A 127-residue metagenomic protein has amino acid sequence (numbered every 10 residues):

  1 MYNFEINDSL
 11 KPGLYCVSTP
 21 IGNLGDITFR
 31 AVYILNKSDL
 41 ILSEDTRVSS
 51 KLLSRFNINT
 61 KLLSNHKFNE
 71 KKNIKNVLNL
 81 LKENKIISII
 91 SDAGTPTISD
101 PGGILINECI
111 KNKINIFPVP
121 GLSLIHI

Functional and structural regions predicted by a protein language model:
Y2-F68: Glycine-rich, flexible N-terminal cofactor/catalytic loop recognition
L14, K85-I87: Loop/turn-to-beta-strand initiation segments
I21-L24, D92-P96: Short glycine-rich anion-binding loops that position phosphate/pyrophosphate groups of nucleotides and phosphorylated
V32-Y33, L78-N79, G103-N107: Alpha-helical segments flanking ligand/cofactor-binding loops in enzyme cores
N69-V77: Glycine-rich, highly charged phosphate/nucleotide-binding loops
T97-K113: Short Gly/Thr/Asp-enriched flexible loops that form oxyanion-binding sites at enzyme active sites
I125-I127: Conserved small/polar residues in nucleotide/adenosyl-binding loops
